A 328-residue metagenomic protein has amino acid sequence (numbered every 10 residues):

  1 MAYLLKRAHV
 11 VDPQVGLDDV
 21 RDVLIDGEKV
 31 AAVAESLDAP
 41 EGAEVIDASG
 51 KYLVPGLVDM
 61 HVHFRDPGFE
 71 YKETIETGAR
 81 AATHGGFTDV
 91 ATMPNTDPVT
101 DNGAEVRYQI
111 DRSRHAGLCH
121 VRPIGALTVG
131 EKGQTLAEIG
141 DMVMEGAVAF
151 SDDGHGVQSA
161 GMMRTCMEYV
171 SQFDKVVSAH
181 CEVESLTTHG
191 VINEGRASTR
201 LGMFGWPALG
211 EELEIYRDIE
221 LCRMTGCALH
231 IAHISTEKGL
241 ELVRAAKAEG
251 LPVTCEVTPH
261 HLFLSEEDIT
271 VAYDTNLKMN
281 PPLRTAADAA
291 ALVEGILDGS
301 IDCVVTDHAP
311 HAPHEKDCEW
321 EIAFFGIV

Functional and structural regions predicted by a protein language model:
M1-G56: Histidine-rich, glycine-flanked metal-binding segment
A8, V23, E28, G50 (+9 more regions): Divalent metal-coordination and catalytic microenvironments
A48-S113: Metal-associated gating/positioning segment near the N- to mid-region
M60-E73, P94-T96, R122-T135, G202-L209 (+1 more regions): Active-site mouth loops of central-metabolism enzymes
F87-D89, C119, V148, D302: Short acidic/polar active-site loop segments enriched in Thr and Asp
G103-H120, E168-A179: Alpha-helix-loop-beta-strand connector modules within alpha/beta enzyme cores
T135-V304: Histidine/acidic residue-rich metal-binding segments in metalloenzymes
E211-E212, I322-V328: Gly/Ser/Thr-rich active-site loops/lids in small-molecule metabolic enzymes that frequently grip phosphoryl groups
